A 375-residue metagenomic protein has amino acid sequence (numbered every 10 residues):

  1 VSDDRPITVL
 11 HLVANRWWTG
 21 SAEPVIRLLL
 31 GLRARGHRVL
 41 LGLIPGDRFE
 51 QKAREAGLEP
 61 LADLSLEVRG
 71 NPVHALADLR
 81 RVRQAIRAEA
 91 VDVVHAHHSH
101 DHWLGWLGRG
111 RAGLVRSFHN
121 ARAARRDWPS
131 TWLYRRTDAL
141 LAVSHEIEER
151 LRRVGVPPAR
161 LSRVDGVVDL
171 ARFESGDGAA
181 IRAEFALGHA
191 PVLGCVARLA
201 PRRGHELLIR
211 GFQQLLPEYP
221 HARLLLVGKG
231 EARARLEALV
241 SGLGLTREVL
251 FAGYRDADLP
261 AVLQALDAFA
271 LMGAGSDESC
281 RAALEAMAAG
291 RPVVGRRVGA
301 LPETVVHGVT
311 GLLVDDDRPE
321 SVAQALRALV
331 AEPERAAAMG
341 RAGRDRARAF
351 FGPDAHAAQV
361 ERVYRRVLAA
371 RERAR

Functional and structural regions predicted by a protein language model:
P6-I7, H11-H74, R160, E231: N-terminal strand-loop element at the rim of the active site of nucleotide-sugar-dependent glycosyltransferases
T19-L30, P191, C195-Q214, E231-E237 (+3 more regions): A conserved mid-protein helix/loop that constitutes part of the nucleotide-sugar donor-binding site
G42, P292-G295, V305: Short hydrophobic beta-strand element within catalytic cores of glycosyltransferases and related nucleotide-activated
A96-H102: Short His-centered aromatic/hydrophobic patch
G113-H145: A conserved, positively charged/aromatic
F173-L187, L259: A short helix/loop element that forms part of the nucleotide-sugar donor recognition site in Leloir-type
A232-R235, T246-R255, V262, L312-L313: Active-site donor-binding acidic/aromatic loop of nucleotide-activated sugar and phosphosugar transferases involved
H307-G308, L312-P319, A328-P333: Conserved acidic donor-binding segment of nucleotide-sugar-dependent glycosyltransferases
